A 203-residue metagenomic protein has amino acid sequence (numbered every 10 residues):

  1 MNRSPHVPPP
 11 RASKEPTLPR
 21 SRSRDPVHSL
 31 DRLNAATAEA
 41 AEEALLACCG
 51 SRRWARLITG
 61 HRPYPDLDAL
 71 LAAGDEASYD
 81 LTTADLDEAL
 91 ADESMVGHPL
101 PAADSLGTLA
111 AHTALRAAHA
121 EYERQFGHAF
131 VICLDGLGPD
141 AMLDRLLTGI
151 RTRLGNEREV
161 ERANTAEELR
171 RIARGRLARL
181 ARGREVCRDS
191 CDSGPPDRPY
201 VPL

Functional and structural regions predicted by a protein language model:
M1, H6-A40, L46-Y122, R171-L203: Aromatic-anchored, charged helix-turn/loop surface patch used as a conserved interaction hotspot
A41-A44, R53, L137-G138, L154 (+1 more regions): Aromatic-enriched hydrophobic runs in primary sequence
H112, R116-H119, D140-L147, A166: Short amphipathic alpha-helical surface patches that serve as generic macromolecular interface elements
F126-E161: Long, amphipathic alpha-helical coupling/dimerization segments that relay conformational signals between
R153-R176: Short, flexible loop segments at boundaries between secondary-structure elements
